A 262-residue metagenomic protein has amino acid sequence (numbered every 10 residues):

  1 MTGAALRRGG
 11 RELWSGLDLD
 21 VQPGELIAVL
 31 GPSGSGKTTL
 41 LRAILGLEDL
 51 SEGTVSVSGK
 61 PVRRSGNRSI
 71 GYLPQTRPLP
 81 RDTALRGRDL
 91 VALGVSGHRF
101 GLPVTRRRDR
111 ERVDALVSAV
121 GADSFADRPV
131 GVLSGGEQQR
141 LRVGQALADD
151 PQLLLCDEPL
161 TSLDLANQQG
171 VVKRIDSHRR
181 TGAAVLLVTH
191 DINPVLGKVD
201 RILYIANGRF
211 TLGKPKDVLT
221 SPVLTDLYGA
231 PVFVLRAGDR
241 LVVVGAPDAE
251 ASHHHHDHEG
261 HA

Functional and structural regions predicted by a protein language model:
L45: Helix-to-loop junction immediately C-terminal to a conserved catalytic motif
G53-I70: Conserved ABC transporter NBD signature motif
R106-F125: Conserved ABC ATPase "signature" region
P129-L133, E137: Conserved ABC ATPase signature
D150: Conserved catalytic motifs of ABC-family nucleotide-binding domains
L154-E158: Catalytic Walker B motif of ABC-type/P-loop ATPase nucleotide-binding domains
S221, D226-A262: ABC ATPase nucleotide-binding domains
